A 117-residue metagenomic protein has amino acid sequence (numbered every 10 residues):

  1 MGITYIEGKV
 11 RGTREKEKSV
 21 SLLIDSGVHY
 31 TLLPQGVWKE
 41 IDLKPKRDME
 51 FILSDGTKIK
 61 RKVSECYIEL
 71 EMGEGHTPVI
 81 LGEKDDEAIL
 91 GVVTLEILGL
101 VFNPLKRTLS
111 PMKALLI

Functional and structural regions predicted by a protein language model:
M1-I117: Pepsin/retropepsin-fold aspartyl endopeptidases
